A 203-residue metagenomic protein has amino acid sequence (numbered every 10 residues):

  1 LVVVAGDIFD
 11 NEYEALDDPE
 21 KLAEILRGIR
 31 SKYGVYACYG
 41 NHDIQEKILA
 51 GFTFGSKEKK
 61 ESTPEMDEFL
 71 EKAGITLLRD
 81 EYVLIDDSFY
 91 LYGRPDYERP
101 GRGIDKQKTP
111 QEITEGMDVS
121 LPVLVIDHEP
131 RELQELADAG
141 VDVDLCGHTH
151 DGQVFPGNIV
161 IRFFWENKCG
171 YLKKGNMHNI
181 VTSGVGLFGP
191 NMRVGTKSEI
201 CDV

Functional and structural regions predicted by a protein language model:
L1-D202: Soluble catalytic domains of enzymes that build or remodel membrane lipids, polysaccharides, and related
